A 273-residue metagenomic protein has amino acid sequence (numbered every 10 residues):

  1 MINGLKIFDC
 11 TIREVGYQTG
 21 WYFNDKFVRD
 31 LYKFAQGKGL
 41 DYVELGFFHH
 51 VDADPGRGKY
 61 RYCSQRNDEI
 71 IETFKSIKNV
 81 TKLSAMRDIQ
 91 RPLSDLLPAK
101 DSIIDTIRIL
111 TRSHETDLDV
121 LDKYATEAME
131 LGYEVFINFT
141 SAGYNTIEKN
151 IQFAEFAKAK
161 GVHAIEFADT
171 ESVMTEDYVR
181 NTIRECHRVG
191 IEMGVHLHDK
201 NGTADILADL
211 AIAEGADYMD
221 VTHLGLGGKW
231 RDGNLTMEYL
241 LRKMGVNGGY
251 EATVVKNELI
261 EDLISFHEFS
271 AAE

Functional and structural regions predicted by a protein language model:
M1-E273: Catalytic cores and adjacent flexible loops of soluble metabolic enzymes that perform enolate/carbanion chemistry on
